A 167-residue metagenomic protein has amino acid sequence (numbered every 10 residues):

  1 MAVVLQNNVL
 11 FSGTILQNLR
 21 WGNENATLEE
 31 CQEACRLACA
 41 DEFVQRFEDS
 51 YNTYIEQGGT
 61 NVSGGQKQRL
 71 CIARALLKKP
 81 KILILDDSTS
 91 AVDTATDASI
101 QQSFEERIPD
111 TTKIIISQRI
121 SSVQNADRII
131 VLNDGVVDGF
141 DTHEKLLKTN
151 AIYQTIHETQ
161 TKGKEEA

Functional and structural regions predicted by a protein language model:
M1-V9, N23, G58-G59, I120: ABC ATPase nucleotide-binding domain signature
L16-Q57, Q101, D110: ABC ATPase nucleotide-binding domain helical subdomain, centered on the C-loop/LSGGQ "ABC signature"
L37, R46, S50, Q102 (+2 more regions): C-terminal portion of ABC ATPase nucleotide-binding domains
D41-L70, L85-S88, V92-A95, K162-A167: ABC-fold ATPase nucleotide-binding domain signature/coupling loops
I72, I116: Hydrophobic anchor residue at the start of the ABC signature
L77-K81, D110: A short, proline-enriched helix->beta-strand linker immediately N-terminal to the Walker B motif in ABC-type P-loop
D93-S103: Conserved D-loop/post-Walker B switch-helix segment of ABC ATPase nucleotide-binding domains
